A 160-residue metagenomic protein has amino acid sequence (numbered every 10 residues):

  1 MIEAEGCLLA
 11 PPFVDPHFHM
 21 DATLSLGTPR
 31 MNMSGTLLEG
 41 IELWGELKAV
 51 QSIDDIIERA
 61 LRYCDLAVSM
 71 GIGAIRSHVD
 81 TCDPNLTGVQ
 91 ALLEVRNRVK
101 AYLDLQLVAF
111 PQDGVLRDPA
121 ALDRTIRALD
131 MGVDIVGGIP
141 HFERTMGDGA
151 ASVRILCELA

Functional and structural regions predicted by a protein language model:
M1-A10: Histidine-rich, glycine-flanked metal-binding segment
G6, H17, G71, V136: Divalent metal-coordination and catalytic microenvironments
P11-T23, V79: Histidine-centered catalytic micro-motifs
V14, A74-R76, Y102-V108, D134-G137: Structural preference for beta-strand elements that scaffold enzyme active sites
T23-I56, G132-I135, L156-L159: Active-site gating loops and adjacent loop-to-helix segments of metal-dependent hydrolytic enzymes
E42-E58, V108-P119, P140-G147: Active-site mouth loops of central-metabolism enzymes
S77-N85, E143-R144: Glycine-rich, proline-tolerant flexible connector loops at the mouths of alpha/beta enzymes
T87-K100, R117-A160: Histidine/acidic residue-rich metal-binding segments in metalloenzymes
